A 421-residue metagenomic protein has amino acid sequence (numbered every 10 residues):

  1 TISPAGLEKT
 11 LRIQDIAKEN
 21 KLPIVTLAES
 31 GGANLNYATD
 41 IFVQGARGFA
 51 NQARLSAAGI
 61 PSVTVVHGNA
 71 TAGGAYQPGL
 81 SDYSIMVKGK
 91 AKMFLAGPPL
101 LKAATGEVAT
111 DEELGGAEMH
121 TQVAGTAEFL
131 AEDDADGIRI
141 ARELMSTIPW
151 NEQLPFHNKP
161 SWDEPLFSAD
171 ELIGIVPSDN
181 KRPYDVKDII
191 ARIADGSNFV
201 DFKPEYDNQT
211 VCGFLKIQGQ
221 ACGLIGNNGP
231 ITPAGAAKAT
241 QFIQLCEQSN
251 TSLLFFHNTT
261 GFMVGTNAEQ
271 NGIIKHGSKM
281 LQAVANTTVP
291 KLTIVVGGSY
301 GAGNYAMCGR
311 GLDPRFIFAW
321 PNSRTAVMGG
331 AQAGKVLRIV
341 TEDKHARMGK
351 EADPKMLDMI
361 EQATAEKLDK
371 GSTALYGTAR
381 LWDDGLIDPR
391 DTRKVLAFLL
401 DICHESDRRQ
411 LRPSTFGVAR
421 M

Functional and structural regions predicted by a protein language model:
T1-M421: Ligand-binding clefts of soluble mixed alpha/beta catalytic domains
